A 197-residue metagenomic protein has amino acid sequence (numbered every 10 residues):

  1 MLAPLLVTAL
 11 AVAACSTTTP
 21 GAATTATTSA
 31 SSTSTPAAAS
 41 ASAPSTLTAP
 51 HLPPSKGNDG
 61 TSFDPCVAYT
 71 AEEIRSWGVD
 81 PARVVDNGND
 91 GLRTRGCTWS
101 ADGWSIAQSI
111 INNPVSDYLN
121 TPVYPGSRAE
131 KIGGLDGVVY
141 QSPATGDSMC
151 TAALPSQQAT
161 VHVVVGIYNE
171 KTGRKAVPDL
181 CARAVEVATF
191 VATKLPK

Functional and structural regions predicted by a protein language model:
M1-A13: Sec-dependent bacterial lipoprotein signal peptides
A11-S42: Bacterial lipoprotein signal-peptidase II cleavage site
S16, P65-V67, G96-T98, M149-T151 (+1 more regions): Sequence contexts marking disulfide-bonded cysteines in secreted/extracellular proteins
T33-P65: N-terminal low-complexity, Pro/Thr/Ser-rich intrinsically disordered segments that act as propeptides or flexible
D64-A82: Amphipathic alpha-helical segments
S76, D80-V138: Short, solvent-exposed recognition patches
G126-K197: A short, solvent-exposed beta-edge/loop patch
